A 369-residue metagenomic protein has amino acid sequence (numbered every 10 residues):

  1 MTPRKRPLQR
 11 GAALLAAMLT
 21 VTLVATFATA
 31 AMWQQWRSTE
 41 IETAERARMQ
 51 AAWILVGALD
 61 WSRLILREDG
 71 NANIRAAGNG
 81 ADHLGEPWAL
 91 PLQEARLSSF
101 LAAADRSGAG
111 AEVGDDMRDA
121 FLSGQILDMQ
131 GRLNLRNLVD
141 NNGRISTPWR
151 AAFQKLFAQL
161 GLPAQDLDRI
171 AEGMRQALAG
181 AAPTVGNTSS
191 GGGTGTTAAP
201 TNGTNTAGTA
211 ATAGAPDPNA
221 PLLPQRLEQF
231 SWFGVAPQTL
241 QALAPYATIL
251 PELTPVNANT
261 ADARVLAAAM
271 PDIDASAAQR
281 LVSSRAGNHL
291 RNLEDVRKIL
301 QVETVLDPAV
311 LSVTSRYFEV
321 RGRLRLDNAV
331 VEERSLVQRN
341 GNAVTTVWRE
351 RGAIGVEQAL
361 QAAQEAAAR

Functional and structural regions predicted by a protein language model:
T2-K155, V310, R323, V331 (+3 more regions): Beta-strand/loop motifs with alternating small/hydrophobic and polar/acidic residues, enriched in the first structured
W36, T188, A261-A263, V296-E303: Juxtamembrane/interface motifs at transmembrane-helix termini
M117-F121, D128-Q130, Q165, L253 (+1 more regions): Extracytoplasmic
R144-P224, L240-R291: Amphipathic, charged-and-aliphatic alpha-helical interface segments that function as noncatalytic docking
D217, S231-V256, Q301-V320: Alpha-helical interaction/regulatory segments in DNA maintenance proteins
L266-R369: C-terminal soluble interaction/assembly domains
